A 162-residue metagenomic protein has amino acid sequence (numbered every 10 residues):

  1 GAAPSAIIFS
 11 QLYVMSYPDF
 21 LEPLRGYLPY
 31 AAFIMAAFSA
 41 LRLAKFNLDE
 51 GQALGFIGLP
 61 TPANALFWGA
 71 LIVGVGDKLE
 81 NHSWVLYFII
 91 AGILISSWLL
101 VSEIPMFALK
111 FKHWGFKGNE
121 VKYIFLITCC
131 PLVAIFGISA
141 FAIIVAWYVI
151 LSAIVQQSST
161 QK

Functional and structural regions predicted by a protein language model:
G1-R42: Multi-pass membrane catalytic core of lipid/isoprenoid biosynthesis enzymes
E22-G26, E50-I57: Alpha-helical transmembrane segments of integral membrane proteins, especially early/N-terminal helices
K45-F46: Predominantly late transmembrane helices and immediately cytosolic-facing juxtamembrane segments
A53-K162: C-terminal membrane-associated helical module and adjoining short loops/tails
